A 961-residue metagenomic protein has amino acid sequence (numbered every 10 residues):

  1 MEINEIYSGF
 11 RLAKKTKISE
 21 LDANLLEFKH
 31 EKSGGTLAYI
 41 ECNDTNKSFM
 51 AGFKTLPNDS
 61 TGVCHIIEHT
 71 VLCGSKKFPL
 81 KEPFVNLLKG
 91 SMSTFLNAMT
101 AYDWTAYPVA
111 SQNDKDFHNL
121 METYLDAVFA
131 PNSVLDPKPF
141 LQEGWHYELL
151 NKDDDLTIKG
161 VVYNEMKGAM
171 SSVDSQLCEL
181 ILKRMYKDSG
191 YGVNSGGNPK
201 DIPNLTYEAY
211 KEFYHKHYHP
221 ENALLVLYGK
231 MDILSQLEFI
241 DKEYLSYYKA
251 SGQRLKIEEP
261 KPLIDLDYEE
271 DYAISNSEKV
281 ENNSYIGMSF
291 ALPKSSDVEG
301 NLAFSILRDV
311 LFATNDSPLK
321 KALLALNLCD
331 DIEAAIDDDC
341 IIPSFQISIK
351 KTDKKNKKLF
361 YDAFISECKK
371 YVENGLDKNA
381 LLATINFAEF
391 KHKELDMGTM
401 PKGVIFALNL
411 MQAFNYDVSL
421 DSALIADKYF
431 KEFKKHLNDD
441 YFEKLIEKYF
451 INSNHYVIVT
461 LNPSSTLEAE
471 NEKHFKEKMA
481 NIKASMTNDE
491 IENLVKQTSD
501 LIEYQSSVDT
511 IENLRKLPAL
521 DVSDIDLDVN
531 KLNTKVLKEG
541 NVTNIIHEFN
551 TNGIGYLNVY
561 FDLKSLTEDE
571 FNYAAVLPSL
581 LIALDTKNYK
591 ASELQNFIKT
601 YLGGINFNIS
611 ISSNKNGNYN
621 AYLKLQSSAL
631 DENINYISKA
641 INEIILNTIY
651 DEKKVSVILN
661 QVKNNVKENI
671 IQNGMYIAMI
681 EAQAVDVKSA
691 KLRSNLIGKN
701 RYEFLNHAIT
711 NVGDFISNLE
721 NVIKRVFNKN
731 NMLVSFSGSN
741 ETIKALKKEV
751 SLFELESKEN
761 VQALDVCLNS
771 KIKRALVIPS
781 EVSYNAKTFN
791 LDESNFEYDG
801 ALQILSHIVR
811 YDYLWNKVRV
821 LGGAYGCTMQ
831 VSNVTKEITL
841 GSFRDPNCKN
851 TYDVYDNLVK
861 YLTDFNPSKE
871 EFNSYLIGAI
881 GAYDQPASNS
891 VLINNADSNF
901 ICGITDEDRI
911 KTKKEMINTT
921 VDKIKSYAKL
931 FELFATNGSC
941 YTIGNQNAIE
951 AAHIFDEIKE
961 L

Functional and structural regions predicted by a protein language model:
M1-S48: Non-catalytic terminal extensions that flank enzyme cores
E2-I6, L56, T70, G74-K77 (+7 more regions): Charge-rich, well-structured scaffold segments of protease-associated domains
K29-D44, K279-G287, S295-D297, V529-N572 (+3 more regions): Active-site-adjacent "gating/activation" loops or surface patches in catalytic cores
E41-L87, E299-L311, N552-F597, I641 (+2 more regions): Active/ligand-binding-proximal structured segments within catalytic/core domains that scaffold catalytic residues
S246-I306, S770-L776, E781-L791: Loop-rich catalytic cores of soluble enzymes, especially ATP-dependent carboxylate-amine ligases and other
D331, F549-L557, L563-F571, K587-Q626 (+1 more regions): Non-catalytic regulatory/linker segments of enzymes
L517-V536, E568, A574-L584: Catalytic nucleotidyl-transfer cores of nucleotide-processing enzymes
